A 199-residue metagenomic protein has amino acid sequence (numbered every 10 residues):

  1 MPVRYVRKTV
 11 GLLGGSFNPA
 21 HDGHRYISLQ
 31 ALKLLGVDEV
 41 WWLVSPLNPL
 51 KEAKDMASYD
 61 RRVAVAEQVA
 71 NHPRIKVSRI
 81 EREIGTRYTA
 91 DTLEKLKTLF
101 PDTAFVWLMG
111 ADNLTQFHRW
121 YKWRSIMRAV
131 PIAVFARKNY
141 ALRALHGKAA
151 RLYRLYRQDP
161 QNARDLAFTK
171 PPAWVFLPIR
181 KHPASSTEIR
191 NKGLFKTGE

Functional and structural regions predicted by a protein language model:
M1-E199: Nucleotidyltransferase catalytic core that binds NTPs
